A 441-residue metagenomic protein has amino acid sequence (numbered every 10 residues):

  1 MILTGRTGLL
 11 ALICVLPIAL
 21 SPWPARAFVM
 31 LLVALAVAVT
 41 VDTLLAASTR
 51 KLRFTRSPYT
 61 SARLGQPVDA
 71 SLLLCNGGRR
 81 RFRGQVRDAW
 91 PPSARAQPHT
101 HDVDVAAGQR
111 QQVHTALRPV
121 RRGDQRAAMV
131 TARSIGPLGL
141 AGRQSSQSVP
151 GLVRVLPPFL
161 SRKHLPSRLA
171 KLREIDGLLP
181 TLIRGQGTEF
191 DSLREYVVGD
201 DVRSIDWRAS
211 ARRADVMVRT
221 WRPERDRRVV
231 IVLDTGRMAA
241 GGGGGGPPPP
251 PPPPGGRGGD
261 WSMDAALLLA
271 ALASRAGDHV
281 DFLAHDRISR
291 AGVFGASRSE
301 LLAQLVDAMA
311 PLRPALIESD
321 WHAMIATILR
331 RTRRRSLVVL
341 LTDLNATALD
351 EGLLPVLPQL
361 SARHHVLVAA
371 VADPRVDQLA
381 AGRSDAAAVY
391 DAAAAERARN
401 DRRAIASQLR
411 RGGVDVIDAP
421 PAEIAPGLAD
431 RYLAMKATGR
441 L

Functional and structural regions predicted by a protein language model:
M1-R6, F28-V29, L349, E423 (+1 more regions): C-terminal signal-anchor/stop-transfer transmembrane helix together with its immediate cytosolic, Lys/Arg-enriched
M1-T55: Extracellular/lumenal glycan-associated context and N-glycosylation machinery
A34-E300, R335-L341, A348, P355-Q359: An amphipathic, basic-hydrophobic helix/alpha-beta surface used to engage anionic, phosphate-rich ligands or surfaces
A291-D320: Short, charged loop segments at secondary-structure junctions
L302-A310, V371, R375-I405: Acidic, Ser/Thr-rich peripheral helices and adjacent loops at domain boundaries
S319-A372, T438: Exposed acidic/Ser/Thr-rich ligand/metal-binding surfaces
R397-L441: Long, C-terminal catalytic modules of enzymes
